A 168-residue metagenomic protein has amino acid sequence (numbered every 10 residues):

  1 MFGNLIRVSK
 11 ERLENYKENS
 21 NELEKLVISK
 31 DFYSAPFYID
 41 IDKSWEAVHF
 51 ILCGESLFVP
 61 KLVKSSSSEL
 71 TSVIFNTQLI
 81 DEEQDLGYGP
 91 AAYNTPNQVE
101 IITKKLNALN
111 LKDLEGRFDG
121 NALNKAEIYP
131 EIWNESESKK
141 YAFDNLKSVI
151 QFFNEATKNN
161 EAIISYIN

Functional and structural regions predicted by a protein language model:
M1-D144, S148-Q151, E155: Acidic (Asp/Glu-rich) sequence patches and key acidic residues that form negatively charged surfaces used
K140, I164-S165: A contiguous, surface-oriented mixed alpha/beta subdomain in the mid-to-C-terminal portion of proteins that forms
K158-A162: Short terminal or interdomain "cap/linker" segment that borders an active site or interface and mediates
